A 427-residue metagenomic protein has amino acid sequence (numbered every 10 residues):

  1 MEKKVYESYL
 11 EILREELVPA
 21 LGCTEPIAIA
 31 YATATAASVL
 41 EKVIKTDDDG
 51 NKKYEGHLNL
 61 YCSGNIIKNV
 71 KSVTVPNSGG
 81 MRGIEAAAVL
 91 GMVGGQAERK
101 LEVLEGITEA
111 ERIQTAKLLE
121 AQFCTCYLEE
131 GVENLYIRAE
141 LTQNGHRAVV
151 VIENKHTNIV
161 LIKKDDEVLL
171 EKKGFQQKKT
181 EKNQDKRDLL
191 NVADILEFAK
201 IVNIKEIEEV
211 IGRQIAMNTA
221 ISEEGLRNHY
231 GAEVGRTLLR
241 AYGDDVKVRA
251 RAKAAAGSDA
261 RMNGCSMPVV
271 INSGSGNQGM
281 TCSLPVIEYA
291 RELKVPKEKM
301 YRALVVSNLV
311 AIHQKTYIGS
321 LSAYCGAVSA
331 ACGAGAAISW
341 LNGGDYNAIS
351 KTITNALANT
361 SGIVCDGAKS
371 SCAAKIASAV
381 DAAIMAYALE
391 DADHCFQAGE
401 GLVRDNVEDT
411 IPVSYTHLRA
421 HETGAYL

Functional and structural regions predicted by a protein language model:
E2-E11, E55-I66, D245-G264, K297-Q314 (+1 more regions): Acidic-glycine-rich active-site phosphate/pyrophosphate-binding loop
P19-T35, V269-S283, G326-S329: Conserved phosphate/anionic-ligand binding catalytic regions in large, soluble enzymes, centered on
P26-K42, G279-V295, G335-G343: Alpha-helical support elements that line or immediately flank enzyme active sites and cofactor-binding pockets
D48-G64, L101-I107, E298-L309, Y346-A358 (+2 more regions): Beta-strand segments within the central parallel beta-sheet cores of soluble alpha/beta enzyme folds
P76, Y289-R302, I312-S378, A392-A398: Hydrophobic alpha-helical bundle architecture
R82-I84, G91-E102, G106, E111 (+4 more regions): Mobile "lid/hinge" segments at catalytic clefts and subdomain interfaces of large enzymes
L119-G264: Signature of multi-pass transmembrane helix bundles
T416-T423: Conserved small/polar residues in nucleotide/adenosyl-binding loops
